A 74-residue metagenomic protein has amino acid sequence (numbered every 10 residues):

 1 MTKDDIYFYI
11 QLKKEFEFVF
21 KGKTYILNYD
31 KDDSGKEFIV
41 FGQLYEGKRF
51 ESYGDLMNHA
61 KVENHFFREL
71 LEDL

Functional and structural regions predicted by a protein language model:
M1-V19: Negatively charged, low-complexity tracts enriched in Asp/Glu with abundant Ser/Thr
V19-F20, Y29: Generic beta-strand structural signal
K21-K23, E46: Short strand-coil-strand connectors
Y29-R49: Short, surface-exposed, low-complexity cationic segments
R49-L74: Mixed-charge, Lys/Arg-enriched low-complexity segments
